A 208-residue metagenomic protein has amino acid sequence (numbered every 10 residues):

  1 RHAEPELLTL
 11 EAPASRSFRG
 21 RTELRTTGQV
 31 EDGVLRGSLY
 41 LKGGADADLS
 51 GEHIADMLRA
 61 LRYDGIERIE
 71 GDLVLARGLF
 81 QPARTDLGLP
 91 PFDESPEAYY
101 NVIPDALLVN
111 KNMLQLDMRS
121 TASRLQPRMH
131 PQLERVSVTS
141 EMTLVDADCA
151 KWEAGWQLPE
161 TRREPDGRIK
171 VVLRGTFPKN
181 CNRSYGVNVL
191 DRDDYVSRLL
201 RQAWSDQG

Functional and structural regions predicted by a protein language model:
R1-T9: Active/ligand-binding-proximal structured segments within catalytic/core domains that scaffold catalytic residues
E11-G208: Conserved serine DD-peptidase/penicillin-binding transpeptidase domain and beta-lactam-recognizing active-site
